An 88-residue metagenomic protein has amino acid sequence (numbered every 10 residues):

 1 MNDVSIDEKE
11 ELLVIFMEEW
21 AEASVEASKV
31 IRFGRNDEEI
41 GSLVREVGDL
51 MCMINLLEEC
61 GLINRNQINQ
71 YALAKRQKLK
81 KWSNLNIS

Functional and structural regions predicted by a protein language model:
M1-V47, M51-S88: Flexible "arm" and connector segments at domain edges
